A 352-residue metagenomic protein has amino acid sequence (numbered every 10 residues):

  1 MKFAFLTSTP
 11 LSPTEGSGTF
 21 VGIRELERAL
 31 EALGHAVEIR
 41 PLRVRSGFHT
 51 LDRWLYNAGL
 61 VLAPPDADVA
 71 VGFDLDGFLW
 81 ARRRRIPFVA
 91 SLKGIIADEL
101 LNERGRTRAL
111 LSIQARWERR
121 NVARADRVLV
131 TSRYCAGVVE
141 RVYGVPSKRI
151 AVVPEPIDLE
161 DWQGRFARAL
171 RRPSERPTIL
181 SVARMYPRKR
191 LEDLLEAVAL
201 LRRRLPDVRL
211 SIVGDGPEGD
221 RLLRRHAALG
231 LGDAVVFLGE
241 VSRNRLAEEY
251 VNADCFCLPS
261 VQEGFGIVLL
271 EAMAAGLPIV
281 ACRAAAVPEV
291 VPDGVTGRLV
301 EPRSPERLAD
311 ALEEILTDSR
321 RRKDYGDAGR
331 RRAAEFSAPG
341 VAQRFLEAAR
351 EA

Functional and structural regions predicted by a protein language model:
V69-V71, R83-L101, L129: Active-site proximal beta-strand in glycosyltransferases
A109-V128: Membrane-proximal helix-turn-helix segments that form the acceptor-binding/catalytic region of lipid-linked
Y134, P156: Carbohydrate-associated surface elements
R171-V198, S211: Conserved donor-binding/catalytic core segment of Leloir-type glycosyltransferases
E240-V241, E248-A253: Short alpha-helical donor nucleotide-sugar binding micro-motif in glycosyltransferases
V261: Aromatic "clamp/platform" in nucleotide-sugar-dependent glycosyltransferases that forms part of the donor/acceptor
P278-A281, V291: Short hydrophobic beta-strand element within catalytic cores of glycosyltransferases and related nucleotide-activated
D293-G294, R298-P305, E314-S319: Conserved acidic donor-binding segment of nucleotide-sugar-dependent glycosyltransferases
